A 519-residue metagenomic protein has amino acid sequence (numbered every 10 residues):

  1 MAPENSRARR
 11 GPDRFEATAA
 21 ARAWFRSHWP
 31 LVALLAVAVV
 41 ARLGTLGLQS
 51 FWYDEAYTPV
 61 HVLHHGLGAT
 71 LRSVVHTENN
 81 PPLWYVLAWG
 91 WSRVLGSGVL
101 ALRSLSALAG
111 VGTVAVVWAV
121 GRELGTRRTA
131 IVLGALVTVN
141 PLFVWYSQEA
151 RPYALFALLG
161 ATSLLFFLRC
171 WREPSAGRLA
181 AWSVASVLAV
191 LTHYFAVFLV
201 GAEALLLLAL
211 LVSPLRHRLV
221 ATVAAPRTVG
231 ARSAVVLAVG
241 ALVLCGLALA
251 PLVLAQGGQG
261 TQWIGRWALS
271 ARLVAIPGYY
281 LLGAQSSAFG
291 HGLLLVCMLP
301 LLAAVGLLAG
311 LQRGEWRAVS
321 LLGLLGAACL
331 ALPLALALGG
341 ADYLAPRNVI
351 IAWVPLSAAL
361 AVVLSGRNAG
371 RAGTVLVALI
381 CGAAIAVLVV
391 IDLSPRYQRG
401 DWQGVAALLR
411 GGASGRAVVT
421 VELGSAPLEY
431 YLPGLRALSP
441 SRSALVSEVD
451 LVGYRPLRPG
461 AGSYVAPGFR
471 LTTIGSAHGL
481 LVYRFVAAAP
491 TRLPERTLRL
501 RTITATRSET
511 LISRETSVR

Functional and structural regions predicted by a protein language model:
P3, F15, W24-R519: Membrane-proximal helix-loop-helix interfaces that form the catalytic/acceptor-binding platform of multi-pass membrane
